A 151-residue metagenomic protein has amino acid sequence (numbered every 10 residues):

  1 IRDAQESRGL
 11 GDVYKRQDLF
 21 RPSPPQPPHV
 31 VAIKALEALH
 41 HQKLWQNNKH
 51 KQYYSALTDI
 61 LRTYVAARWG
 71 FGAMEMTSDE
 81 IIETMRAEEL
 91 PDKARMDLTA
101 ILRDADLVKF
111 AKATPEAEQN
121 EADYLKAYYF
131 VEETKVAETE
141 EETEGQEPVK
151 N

Functional and structural regions predicted by a protein language model:
I1-Y14: Single conserved hydrophobic/aromatic residue that forms the stacking wall/gate of nucleotide- or nucleobase-binding
D3, P22, F71: Short, flexible active-site loop motifs that bind/organize anionic cofactors or intermediates
D12-P28: Juxtamembrane interface at the cytosolic side of transmembrane helices
F20-S23, K34-L39: Hydrophobic, helix-prone linear segments
E37-N151: Membrane-proximal, non-transmembrane interaction modules that couple membrane proteins to downstream assemblies
